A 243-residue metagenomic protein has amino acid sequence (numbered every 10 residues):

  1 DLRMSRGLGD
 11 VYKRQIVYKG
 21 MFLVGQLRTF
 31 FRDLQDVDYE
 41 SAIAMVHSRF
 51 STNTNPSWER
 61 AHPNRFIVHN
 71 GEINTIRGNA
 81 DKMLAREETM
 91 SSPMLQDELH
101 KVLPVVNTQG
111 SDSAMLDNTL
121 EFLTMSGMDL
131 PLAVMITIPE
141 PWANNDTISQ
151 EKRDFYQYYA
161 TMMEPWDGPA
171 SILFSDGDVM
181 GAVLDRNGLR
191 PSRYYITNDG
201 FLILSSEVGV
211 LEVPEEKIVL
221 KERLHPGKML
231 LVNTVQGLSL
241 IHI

Functional and structural regions predicted by a protein language model:
L2-L8, Y12, I241-H242: Single conserved hydrophobic/aromatic residue that forms the stacking wall/gate of nucleotide- or nucleobase-binding
D33-P56: Active-site-adjacent "gating/activation" loops or surface patches in catalytic cores
D36, D167, G177-M180, L184-D199 (+4 more regions): C-terminal, non-catalytic interaction/recognition modules in large multi-subunit enzymes and RNPs
A44, S57-I73, R77, E164-L204: Conserved catalytic micro-motifs used in adenylation/nucleotidyl-transfer and phosphoryl/amide- and methyl-transfer
H47-T52, E72, F174-D176, V208 (+1 more regions): Short, flexible loop/turn elements at secondary-structure junctions
N55-R65, E215-E222: Acidic loop->beta-strand submotif enriched in PP2C/PPM serine/threonine phosphatases
N74, A80-D81, E88-K152, G209-L240: Conserved catalytic alpha/beta cores of large enzymes that bind or transform nucleotide phosphates and polynucleotides
E151-A170: Phosphate-interacting basic helix/loop segments used at nucleotide- and nucleic-acid interfaces
